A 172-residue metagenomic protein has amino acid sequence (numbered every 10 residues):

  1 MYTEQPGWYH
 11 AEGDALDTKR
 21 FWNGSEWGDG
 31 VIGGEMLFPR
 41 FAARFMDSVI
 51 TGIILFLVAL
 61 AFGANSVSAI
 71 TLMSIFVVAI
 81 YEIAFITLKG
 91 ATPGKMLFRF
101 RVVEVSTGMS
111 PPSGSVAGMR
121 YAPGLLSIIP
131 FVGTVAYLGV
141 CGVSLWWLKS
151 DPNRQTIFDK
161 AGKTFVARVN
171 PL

Functional and structural regions predicted by a protein language model:
M1-L172: Membrane-interfacial and juxtamembrane segments of integral membrane proteins
